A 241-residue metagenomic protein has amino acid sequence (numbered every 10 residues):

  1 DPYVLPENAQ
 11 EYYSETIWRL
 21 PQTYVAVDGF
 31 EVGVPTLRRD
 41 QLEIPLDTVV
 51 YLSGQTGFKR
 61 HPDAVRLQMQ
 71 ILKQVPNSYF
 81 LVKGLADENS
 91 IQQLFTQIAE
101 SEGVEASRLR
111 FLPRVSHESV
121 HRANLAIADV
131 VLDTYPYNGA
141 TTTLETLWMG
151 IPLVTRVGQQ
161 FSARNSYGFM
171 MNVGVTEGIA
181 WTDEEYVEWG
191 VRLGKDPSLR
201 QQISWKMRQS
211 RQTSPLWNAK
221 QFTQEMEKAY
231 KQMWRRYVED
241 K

Functional and structural regions predicted by a protein language model:
D1, G54, K83, L112-R114 (+3 more regions): Generic beta-strand/beta-sheet core signal
D1-T36: Active-site-proximal region of nucleotide-activated glycan assembly enzymes, centered on histidine/acidic-rich loops
I17, R108-R110, T176-E177: Short, conserved active-site loop motifs that form the nucleotide-linked donor/cofactor pocket
Q22-H117, N124-A126: Conserved catalytic-core segment of nucleotide-activated headgroup transferases in glycan assembly
P45, Q55-G57, Q70-K73, N77 (+5 more regions): C-terminal amphipathic helix plus adjacent low-complexity, charged tail appended to glycosyltransferase catalytic
S119-V120, T142: Short acidic active-site motifs
L125-A126, V130, T134-A219: Catalytic binding pocket for nucleotide-activated donors in carbohydrate/polymer assembly enzymes
